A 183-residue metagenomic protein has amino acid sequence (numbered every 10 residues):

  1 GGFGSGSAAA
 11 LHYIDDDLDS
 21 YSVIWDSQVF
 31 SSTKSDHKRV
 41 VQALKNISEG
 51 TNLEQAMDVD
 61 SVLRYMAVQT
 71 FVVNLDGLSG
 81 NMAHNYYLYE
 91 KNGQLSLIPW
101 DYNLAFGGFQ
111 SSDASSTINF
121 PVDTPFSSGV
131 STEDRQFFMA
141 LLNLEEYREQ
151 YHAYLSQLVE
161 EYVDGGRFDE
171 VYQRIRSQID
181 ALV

Functional and structural regions predicted by a protein language model:
G1-V72, F120, T124: Internal "kinase-insert"/substrate-recognition segments embedded within catalytic cores of ATP-dependent enzymes
G4-G6, N81-A83, T132-E133: Short, solvent-exposed loop/turn segments at the edges of secondary structure
H12, H37, N81-H84, Y89 (+1 more regions): Histidine (H) residue identity feature
Q28-S31, Y89-V183: C-terminal catalytic region of ATP-dependent kinase domains
A43, E49, A67, H84 (+2 more regions): Short, hydrophobic/aromatic alpha-helical segments in well-folded domains
L44-T51, T70, N74-L75, L155-Y162 (+1 more regions): Sec/Tat-exported extracytoplasmic proteins
Q55-G108: Active-site acidic catalytic loop and adjacent metal/ATP-binding pocket of ATP-dependent phosphoryl transfer enzymes
